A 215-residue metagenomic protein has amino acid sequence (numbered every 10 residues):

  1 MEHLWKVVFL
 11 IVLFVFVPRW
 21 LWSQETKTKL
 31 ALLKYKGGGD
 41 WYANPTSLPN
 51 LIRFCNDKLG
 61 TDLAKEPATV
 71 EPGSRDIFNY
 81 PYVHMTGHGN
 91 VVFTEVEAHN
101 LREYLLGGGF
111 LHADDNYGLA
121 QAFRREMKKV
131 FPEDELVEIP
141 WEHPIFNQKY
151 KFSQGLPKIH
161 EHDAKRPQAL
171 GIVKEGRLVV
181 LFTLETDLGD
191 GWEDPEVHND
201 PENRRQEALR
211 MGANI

Functional and structural regions predicted by a protein language model:
M1-V7: Positively charged n-region of N-terminal signal peptides that target proteins for export
V8-R19: Bacterial N-terminal signal peptides
L21-Y82, T86-G89, D187-L188, D194-N214: Aromatic-Pro/Gly-enriched surface loop or interdomain linker that acts as a lid/target-recognition segment
T26-T28, F78-P81, G107-F110, D134 (+1 more regions): Loop/turn elements at helix/coil->beta-strand transitions in domains of secreted/extracellular proteins
K29, G37-G38, T46-S47, A120-E196 (+1 more regions): An acidic, glycine-rich "communication" segment
L30, Y82-Q121: Short alpha-beta junction capping motif
Y35, N56-G60, E103-L106, K128-P132: Sec-exported extracytoplasmic/periplasmic mature domains
D62-E71, A113-N116, D134-E142: Surface-exposed patches in mature extracellular/periplasmic domains of secreted proteins
